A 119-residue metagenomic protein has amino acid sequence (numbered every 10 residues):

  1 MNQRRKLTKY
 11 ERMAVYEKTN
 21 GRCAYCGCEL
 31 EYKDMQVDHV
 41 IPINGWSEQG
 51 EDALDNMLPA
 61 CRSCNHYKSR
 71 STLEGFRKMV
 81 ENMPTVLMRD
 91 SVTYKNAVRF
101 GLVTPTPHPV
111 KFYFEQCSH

Functional and structural regions predicted by a protein language model:
M1-A14, C28-Y32, D55-L58, H66-H119: Extended charged
A14-G21: Sequence/structural segment immediately N-terminal to covalent heme-attachment motifs in c-type and related
R22, S47-Y67: Short beta-strand-alpha-helix junction that forms the catalytic/metal-binding core of metal-dependent nuclease domains
Q36-P42: Histidine-centered catalytic micro-motifs used for acid/base chemistry in nuclease and nucleotide-processing active
